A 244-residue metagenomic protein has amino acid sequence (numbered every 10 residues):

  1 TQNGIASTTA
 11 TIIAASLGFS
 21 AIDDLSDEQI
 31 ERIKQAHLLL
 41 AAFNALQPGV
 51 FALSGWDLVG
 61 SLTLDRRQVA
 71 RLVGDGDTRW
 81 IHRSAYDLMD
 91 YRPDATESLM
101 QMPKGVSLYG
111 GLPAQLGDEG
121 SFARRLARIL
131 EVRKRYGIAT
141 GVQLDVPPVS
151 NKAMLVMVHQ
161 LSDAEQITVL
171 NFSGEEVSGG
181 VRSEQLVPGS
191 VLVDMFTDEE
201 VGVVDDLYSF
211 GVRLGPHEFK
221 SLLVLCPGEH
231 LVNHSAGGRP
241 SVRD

Functional and structural regions predicted by a protein language model:
T1-Q166, F172-V177: Loop/helix patches that line or flank the sugar-binding groove of alpha-linked glycan CAZymes
S54, V187, R213-P216: Residue-level recognition of short, solvent-exposed, well-ordered loop/turn junctions that link secondary-structure
L58, Q160, L170-S173, M195 (+2 more regions): Short, loop-centered acidic/histidine patches that primarily coordinate divalent metals
I129, L192, H217: A residue-level signal for conserved active-site and pocket-lining positions in enzyme catalytic cores
F172-P188: Surface-exposed beta-strand/loop patches in extracellular or lumenal glycoproteins
S178-G180, E200, G211: Well-ordered beta-strand positions in beta-sheet-rich domains
L186-E200: Short aromatic-acidic-glycine turn motif
V203-V242: C-terminal beta-strand-rich structural cap/linker in extracellular carbohydrate-active enzymes
